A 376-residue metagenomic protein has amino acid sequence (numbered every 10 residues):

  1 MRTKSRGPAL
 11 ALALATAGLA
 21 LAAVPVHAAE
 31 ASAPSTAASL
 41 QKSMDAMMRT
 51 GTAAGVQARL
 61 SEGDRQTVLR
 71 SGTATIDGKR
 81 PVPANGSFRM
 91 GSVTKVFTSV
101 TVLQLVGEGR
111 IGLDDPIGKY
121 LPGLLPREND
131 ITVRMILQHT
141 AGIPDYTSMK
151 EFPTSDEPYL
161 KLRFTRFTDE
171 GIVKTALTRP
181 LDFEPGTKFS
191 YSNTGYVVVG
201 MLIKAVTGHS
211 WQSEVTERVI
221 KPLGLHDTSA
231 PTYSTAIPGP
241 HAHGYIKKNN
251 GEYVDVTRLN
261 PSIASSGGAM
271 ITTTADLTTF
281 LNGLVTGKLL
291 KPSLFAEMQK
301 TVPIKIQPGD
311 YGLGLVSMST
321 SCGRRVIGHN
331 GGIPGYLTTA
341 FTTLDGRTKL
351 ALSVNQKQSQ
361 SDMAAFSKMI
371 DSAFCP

Functional and structural regions predicted by a protein language model:
M1-A31: Secretory targeting and sorting signals
R2-R6, A28-L69, D255-P376: Catalytic loop of the DD-peptidase/beta-lactamase superfamily, centered on the K-T-G motif and neighboring
M44-M47, A54, A58-E62, V68 (+8 more regions): Primarily hydrophobic membrane-targeting regions of prokaryotic envelope proteins
G51-A54, D77-M135, F183-S192, S265: Short active-site loop at a secondary-structure junction that contains or immediately precedes the catalytic residue(s)
E62-V82: N-terminal, post-signal-peptide region of Sec/Tat-exported proteins
G63, A74, A141-G142, K357: Solvent-exposed coil/turn segments that connect beta secondary-structure elements in extracytoplasmic/periplasmic
V68, E128-V326, N330: Short, surface-exposed loop or secondary-structure junction motifs that flank catalytic or metal-binding residues
